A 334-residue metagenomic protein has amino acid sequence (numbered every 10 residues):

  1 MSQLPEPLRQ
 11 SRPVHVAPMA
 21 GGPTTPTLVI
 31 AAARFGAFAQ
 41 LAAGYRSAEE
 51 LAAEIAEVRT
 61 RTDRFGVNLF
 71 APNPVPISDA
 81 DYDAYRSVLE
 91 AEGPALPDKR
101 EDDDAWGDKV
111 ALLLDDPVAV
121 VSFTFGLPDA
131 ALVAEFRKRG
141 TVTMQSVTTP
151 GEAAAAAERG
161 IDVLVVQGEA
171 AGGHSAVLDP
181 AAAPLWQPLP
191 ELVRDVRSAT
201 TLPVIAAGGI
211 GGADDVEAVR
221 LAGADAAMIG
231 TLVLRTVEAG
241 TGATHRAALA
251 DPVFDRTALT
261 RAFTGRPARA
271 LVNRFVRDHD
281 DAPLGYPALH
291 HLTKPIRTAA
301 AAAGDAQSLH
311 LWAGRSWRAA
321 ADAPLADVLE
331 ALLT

Functional and structural regions predicted by a protein language model:
M1-A199: Active-site entrance/lid segments in N-terminal catalytic domains of soluble metabolic enzymes
A171-I205, G211-T334: Conserved active-site-proximal phosphate/metal-binding subdomains
